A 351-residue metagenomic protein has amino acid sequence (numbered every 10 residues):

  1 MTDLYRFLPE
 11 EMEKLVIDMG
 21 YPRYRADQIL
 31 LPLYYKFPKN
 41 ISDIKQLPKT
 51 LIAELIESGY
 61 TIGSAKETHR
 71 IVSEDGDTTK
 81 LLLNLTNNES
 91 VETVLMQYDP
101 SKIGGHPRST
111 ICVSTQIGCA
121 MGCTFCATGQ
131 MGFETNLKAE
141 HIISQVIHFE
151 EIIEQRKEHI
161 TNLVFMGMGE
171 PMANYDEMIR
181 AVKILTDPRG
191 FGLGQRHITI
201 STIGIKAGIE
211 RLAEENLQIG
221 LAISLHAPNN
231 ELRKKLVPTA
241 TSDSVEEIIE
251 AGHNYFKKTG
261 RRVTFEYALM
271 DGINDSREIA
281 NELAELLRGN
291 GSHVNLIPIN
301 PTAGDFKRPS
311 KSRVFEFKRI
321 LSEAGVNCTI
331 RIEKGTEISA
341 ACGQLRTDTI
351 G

Functional and structural regions predicted by a protein language model:
M1-V91, Q97, H253-R262, Y267-G351: Auxiliary Fe-S-binding modules of radical SAM enzymes
K36, P100-S101, G129-F133, N229-N230 (+1 more regions): A short, flexible beta-alpha/helix-coil linker loop
S73, S114-T115, S201, S224 (+1 more regions): Short linear Ser/Thr-Pro motifs
T79, V91, R108-V113, M121 (+1 more regions): Generic beta-strand structural signal
L95-M96, E177: Residue-level structural signal for beta-strand termini and adjacent loop
Q97-S144: Canonical Radical SAM [4Fe-4S] cluster-binding loop centered on the CxxxCxxC motif and its immediate flanking residues
E150-T329: Conserved AdoMet/S-adenosylmethionine-binding subsite of the radical SAM
